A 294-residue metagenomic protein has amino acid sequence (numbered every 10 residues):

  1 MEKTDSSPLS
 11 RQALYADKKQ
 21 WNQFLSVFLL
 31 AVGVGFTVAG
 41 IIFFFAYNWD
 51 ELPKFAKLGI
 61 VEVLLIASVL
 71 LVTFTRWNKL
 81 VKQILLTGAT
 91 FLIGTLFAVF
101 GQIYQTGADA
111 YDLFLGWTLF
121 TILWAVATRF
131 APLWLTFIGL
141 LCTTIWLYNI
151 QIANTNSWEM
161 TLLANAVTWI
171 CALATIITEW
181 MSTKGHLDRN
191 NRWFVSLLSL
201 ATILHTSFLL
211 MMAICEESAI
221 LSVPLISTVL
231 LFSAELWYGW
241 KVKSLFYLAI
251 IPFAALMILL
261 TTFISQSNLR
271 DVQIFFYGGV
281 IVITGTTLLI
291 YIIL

Functional and structural regions predicted by a protein language model:
M1-L294: Alpha-helical multi-pass membrane segments and their bilayer interfacial helix-loop junctions
